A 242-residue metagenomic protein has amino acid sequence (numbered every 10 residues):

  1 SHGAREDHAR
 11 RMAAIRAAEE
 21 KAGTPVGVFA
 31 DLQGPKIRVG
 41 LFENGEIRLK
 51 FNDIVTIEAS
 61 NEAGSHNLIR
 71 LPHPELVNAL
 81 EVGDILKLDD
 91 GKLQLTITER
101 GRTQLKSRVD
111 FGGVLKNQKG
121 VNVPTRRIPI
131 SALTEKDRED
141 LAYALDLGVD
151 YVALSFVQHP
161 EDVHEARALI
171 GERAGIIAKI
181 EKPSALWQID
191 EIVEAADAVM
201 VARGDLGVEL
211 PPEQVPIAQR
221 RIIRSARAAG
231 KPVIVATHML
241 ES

Functional and structural regions predicted by a protein language model:
S1-S242: Non-catalytic helical/linker scaffolds that mediate oligomerization, partner binding, and domain coupling around large
